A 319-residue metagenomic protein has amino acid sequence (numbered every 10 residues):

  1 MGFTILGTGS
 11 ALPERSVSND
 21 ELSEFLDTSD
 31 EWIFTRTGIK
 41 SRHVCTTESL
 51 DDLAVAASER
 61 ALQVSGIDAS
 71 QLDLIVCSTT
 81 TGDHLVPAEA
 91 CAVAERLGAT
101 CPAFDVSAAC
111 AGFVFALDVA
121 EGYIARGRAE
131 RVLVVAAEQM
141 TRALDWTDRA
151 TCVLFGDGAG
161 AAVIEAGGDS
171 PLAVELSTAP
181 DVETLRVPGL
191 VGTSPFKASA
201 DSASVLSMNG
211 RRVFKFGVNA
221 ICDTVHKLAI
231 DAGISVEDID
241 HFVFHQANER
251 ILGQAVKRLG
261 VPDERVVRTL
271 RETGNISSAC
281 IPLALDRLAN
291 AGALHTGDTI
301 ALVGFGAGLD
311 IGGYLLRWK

Functional and structural regions predicted by a protein language model:
M1-T47, D148-K215, N219, D223 (+2 more regions): Condensing-enzyme catalytic core mediating Claisen C-C bond formation in acyl metabolism
L6-G9, S78, S107, V132-E138 (+3 more regions): Short beta-strand segments
S16-V17, V86-A88, L144-D148, I311-L315: Short acidic, glycine/serine/threonine-rich loops at helix termini
L26-W32, H84-G98, V134-M140, G192-S199 (+1 more regions): Acidic-glycine-rich active-site phosphate/pyrophosphate-binding loop
V55-S58, L62, T81-G82, A92-E95 (+4 more regions): Claisen-condensing/thiolase-fold acyl-transfer catalytic domains that form or cleave C-C bonds in fatty acid
A57-D73, D223-D240, L288-A293: Phosphate/pyrophosphate-binding loops at sites that engage ATP/ADP/AMP, CoA/4′-phosphopantetheine, polyphosphate
Q71-H84: Short beta-strand-loop/turn "lid" adjacent to the catalytic site in phosphate-handling enzymes
A125-A159: Flexible, glycine-rich active-site loops centered on histidine and acidic residues that chelate a metal or position
